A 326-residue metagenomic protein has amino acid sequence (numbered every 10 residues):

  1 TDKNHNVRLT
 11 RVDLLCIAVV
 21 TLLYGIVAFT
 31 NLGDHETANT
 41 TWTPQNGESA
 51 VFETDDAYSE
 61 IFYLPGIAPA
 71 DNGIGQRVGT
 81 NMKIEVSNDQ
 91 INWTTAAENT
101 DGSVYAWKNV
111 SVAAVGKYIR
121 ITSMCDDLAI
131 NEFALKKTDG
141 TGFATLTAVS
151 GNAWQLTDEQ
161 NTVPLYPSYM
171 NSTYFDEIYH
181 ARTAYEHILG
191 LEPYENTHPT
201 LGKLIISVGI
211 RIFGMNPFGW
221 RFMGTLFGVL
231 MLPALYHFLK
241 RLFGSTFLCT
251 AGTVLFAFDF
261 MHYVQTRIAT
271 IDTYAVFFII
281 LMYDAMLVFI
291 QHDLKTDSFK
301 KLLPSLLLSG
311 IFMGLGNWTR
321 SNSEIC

Functional and structural regions predicted by a protein language model:
V27-T95, T100-Y169: Aromatic, loop-rich ligand-recognition surfaces of beta-strand-rich domains
E36-T41, V149-V163, Y169-A181, P193-I205 (+1 more regions): Extracytoplasmic catalytic/substrate-binding loops of multi-pass membrane glycan-assembly enzymes
I188-Y194, L201, I205-L226, S245 (+1 more regions): Juxtamembrane segments of multi-pass membrane glycosylation machinery that transfer sugars from lipid-linked donors
F218, F222-F243, L281-A285: Transmembrane-helix motifs of polytopic, lipid-linked glycan transferases
W220, M261-A275, S321-N322: Short acidic/glycine- and proline-prone juxtamembrane loop motifs at membrane-interface regions of multi-pass membrane
L235-F258, V276-F277, T296-K301: Transmembrane-helix signature of polytopic, membrane-embedded enzymes that assemble or transfer cell-envelope glycans
K240-F243, M282-S305, G316: Membrane-interface transmembrane helices that cradle and orient dolichyl/undecaprenyl
G252-A257, D284, M313, N317: Short helix- or helix-capping micro-motifs that position conserved polar/aromatic residues at function-defining sites
